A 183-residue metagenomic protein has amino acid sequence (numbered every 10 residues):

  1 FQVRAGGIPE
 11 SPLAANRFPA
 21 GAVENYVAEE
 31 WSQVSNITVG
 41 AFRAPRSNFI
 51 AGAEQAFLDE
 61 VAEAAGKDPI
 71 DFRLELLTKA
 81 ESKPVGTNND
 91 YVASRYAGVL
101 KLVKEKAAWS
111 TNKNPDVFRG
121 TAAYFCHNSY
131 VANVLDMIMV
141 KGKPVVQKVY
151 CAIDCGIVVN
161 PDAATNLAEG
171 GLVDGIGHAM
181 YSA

Functional and structural regions predicted by a protein language model:
F1, E10, K101, I157-A183: Active-site rim segments in enzyme catalytic domains, especially the processed small/beta chain of N-terminal
F1-A56, H178: Glycine-rich loop/linker segments at domain edges
P9, L13-N16, G40-A51, A62 (+3 more regions): Hydrophobic alpha-helical scaffolding
N25-V27, V131-I153: Short beta-strand elements
V34, T38-K104: N-terminal leader/propeptide and maturation segments of large enzyme subunits in energy/redox metabolism and hydrolases
F57-A64, E75, V99-A107, M137-V140 (+4 more regions): Generic, well-ordered alpha-helical scaffold segments in large soluble proteins
L76-V140: Helix-loop-helix junctions that connect adjacent transmembrane helices in secondary transporters/permeases, recognized
